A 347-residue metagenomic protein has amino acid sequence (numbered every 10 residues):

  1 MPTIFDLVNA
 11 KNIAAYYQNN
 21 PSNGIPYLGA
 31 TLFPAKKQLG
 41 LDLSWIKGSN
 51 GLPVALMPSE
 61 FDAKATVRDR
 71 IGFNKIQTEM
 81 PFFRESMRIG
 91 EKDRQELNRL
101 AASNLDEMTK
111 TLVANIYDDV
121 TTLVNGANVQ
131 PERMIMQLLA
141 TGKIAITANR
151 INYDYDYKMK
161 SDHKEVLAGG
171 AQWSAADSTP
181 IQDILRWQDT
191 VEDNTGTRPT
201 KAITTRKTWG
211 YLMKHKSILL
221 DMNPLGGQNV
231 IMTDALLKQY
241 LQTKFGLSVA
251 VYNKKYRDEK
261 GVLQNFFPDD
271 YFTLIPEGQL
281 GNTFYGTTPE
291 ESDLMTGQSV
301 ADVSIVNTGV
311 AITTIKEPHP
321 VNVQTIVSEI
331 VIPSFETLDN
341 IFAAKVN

Functional and structural regions predicted by a protein language model:
M1-S44, F335-N347: N-terminal alpha-helical "arm" segments
S22, P26, A30, G40-V54 (+1 more regions): Extended, non-catalytic scaffold segments that flank or surround catalytic motifs
F33-A102: Assembly/oligomerization interface modules of large self-assembling protein complexes
G40, K201-T205, V251-Y252: A structural signal for short, well-ordered beta-strand segments and their strand-loop junctions that often border
R68-G72, A140-T141, T147, L225-V230: Glycine-rich loops and low-complexity Gly/Arg-rich segments that provide flexible linkers or classic glycine-based
P81-K160, D183, D189-T208, V321-S328: Long, contiguous amphipathic alpha-helices that act as assembly "spine/axial" helices in icosahedral shell and virion
N152-M232, Y240: Extended, solvent-exposed, turn-rich assembly/linker loops in the middle of proteins
L219-N347: Sequence/fold signature of self-assembling virion shell proteins
